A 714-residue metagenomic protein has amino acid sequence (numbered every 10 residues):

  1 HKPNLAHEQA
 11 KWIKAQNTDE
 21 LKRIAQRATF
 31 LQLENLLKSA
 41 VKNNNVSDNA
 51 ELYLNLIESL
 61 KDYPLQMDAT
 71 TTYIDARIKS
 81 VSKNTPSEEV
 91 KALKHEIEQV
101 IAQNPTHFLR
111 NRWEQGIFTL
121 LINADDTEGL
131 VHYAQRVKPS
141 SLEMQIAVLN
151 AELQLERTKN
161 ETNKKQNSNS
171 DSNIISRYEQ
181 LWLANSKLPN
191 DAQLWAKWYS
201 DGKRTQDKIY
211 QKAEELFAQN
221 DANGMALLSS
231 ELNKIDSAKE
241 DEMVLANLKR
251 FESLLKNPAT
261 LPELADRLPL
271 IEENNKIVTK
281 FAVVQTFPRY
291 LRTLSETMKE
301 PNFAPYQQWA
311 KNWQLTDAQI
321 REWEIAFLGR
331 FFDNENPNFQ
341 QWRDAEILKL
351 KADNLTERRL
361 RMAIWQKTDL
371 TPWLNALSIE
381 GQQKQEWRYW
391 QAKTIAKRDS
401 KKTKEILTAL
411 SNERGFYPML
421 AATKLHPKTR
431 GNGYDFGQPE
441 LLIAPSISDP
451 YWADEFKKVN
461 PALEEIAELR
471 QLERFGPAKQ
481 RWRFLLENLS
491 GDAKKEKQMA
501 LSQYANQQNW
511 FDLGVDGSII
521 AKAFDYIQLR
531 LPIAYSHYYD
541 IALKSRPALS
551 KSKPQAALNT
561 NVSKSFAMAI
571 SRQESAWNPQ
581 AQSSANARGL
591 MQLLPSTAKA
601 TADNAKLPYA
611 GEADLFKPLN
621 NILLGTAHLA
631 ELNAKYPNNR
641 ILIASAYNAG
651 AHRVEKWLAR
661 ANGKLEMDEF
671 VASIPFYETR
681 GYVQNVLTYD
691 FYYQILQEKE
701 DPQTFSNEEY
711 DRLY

Functional and structural regions predicted by a protein language model:
H1-T72, K79-S82, E88-K91, Y434-A462 (+1 more regions): N-terminal leader/linker segments that initiate helical-solenoid repeat arrays
L21-L31, N49, D62-T70, A92-L93 (+20 more regions): Generic helix N-cap/helix-start motif at coil->alpha-helix transitions
A25, L37-N45, K61, I78 (+8 more regions): Hydrophobic/aromatic side-chain positions at a characteristic register within alpha-helices of tetratricopeptide repeats
L33, I74, F118, L149-L153 (+7 more regions): Conserved small-residue packing positions in alpha-helical repeats and bundles
V46-I57, N84-Q103, T127-V137, K159-L183 (+12 more regions): Alpha-helical repeat scaffolds
I74-D75, E114-T119, E324-D333, W342-I379: Alpha-helical adaptor scaffolds
A304, Q308, N312, L348 (+5 more regions): Catalytic glycan-binding domains that act on GlcNAc-containing polysaccharides
L410-P418, A422-E465, L529, I533-Y538 (+1 more regions): Extracellular/periplasmic ectodomains of large secreted or surface enzymes and adhesion receptors
